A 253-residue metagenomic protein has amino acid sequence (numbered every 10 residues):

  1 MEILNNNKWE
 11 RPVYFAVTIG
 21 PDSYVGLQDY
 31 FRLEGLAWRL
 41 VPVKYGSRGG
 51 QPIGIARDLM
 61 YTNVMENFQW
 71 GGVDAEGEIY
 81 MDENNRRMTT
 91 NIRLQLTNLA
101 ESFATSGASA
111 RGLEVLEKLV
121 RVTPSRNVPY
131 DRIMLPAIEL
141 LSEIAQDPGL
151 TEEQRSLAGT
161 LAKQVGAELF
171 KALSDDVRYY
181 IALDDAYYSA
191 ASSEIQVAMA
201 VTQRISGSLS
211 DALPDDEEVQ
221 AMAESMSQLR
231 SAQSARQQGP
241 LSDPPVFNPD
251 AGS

Functional and structural regions predicted by a protein language model:
M1-S253: ER/secretory pathway lumenal C-terminal domains and tails of membrane proteins involved in glycoprotein biogenesis
